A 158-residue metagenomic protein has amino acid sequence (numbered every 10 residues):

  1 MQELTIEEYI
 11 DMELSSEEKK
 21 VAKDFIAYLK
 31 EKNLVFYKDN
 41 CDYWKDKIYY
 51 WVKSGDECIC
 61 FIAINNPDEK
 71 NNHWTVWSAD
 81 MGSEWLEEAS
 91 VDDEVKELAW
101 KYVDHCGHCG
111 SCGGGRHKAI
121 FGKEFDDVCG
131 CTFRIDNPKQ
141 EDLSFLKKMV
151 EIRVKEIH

Functional and structural regions predicted by a protein language model:
M1-L14: A short, surface-exposed helix-loop junction/capping segment
L14-K38, D142-I157: Amphipathic alpha-helical segments
D39-T132, P138-H158: Short, conserved beta-strand/beta-arch hydrophobic-aromatic motifs that form part of recognition grooves or interface
